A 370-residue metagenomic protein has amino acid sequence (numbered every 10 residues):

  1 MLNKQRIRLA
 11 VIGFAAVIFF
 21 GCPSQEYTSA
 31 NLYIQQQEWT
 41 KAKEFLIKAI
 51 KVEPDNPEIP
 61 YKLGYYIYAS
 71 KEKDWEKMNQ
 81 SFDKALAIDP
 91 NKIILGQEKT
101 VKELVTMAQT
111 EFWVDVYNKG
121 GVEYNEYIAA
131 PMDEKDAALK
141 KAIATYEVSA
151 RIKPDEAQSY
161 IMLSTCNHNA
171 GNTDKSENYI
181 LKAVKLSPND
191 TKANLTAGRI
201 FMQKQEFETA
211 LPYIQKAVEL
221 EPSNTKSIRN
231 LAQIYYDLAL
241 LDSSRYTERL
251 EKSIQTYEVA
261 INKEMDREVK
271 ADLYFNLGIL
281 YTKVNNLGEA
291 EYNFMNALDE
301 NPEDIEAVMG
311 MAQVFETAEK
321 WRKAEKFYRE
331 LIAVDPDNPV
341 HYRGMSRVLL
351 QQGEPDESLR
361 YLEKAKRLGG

Functional and structural regions predicted by a protein language model:
P23-E26, P57-E58, I93, W113 (+6 more regions): Helix-start (N-cap) detector for alpha-helical repeat units in TPR-like alpha-solenoids, especially tetratricopeptide
Q35, A69, N125-E126, N169 (+7 more regions): Register position in tetratricopeptide repeats
P54, P90, P154, P188 (+5 more regions): Short coil turns that delineate tetratricopeptide repeat
Y68-I93, K252, A333-P339, R343-G370: TPR/TPR-like (Sel1-like) alpha-helical repeat modules
